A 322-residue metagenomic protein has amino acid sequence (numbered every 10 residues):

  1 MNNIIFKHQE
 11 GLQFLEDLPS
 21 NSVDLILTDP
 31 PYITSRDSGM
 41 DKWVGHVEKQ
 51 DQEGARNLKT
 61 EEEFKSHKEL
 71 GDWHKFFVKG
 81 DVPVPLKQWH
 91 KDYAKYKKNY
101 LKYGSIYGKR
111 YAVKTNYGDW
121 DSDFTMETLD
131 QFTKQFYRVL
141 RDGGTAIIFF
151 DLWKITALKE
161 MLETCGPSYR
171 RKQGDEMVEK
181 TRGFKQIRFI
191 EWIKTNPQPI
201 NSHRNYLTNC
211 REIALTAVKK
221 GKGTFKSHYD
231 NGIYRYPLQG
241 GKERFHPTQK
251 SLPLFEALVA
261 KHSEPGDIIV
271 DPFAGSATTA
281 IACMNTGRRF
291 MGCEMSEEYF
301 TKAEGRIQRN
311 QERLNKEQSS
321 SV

Functional and structural regions predicted by a protein language model:
M1-Q198, N205, N209, K220-V322: S-adenosyl-L-methionine-dependent nucleic acid methyltransferase catalytic domains
C210-A214: Short hydrophobic/aromatic beta-strand or adjacent loop that forms the aromatic wall/cage of a ligand/substrate-binding
